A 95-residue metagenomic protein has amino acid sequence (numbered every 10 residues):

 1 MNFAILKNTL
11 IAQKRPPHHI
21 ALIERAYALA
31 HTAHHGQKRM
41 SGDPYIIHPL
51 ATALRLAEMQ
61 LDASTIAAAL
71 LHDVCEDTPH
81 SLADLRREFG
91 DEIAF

Functional and structural regions predicted by a protein language model:
M1-F95: Active-site helical microenvironments for divalent-metal-assisted chemistry
